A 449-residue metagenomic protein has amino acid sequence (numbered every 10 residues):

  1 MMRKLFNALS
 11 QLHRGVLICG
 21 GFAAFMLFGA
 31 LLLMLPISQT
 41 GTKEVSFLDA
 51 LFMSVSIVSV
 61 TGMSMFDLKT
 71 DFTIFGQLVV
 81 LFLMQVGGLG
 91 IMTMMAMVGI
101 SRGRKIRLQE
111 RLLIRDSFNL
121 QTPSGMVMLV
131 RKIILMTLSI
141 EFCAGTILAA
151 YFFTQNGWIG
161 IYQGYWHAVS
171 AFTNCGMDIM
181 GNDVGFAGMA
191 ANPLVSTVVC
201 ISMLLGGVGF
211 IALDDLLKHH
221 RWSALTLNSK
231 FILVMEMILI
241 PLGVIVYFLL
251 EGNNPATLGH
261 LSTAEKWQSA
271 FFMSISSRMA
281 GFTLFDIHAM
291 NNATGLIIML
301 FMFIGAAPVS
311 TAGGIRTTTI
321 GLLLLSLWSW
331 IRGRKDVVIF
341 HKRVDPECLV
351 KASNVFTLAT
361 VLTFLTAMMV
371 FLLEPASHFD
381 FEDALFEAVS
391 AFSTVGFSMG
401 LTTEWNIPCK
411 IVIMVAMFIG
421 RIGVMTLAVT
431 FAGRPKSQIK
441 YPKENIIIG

Functional and structural regions predicted by a protein language model:
M1-G449: Membrane-proximal intracellular helices of multi-pass ion channels
